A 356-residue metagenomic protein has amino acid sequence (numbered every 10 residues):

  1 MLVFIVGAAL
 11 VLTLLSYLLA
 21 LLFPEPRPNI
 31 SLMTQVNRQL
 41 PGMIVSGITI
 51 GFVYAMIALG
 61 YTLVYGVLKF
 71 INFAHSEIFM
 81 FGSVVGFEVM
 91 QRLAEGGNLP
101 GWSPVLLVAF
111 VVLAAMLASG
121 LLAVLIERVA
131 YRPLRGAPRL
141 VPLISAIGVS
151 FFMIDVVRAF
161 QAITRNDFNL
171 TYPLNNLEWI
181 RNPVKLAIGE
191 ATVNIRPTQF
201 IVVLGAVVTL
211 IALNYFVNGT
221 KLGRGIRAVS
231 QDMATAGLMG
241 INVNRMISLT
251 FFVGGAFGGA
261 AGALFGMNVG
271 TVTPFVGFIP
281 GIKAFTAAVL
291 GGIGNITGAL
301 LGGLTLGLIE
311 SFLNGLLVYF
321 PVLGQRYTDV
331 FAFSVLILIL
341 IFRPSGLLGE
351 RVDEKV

Functional and structural regions predicted by a protein language model:
M1-I57, V85, G97-F110, P138-V141 (+2 more regions): Membrane-interfacial amphipathic/re-entrant helices at transmembrane-helix boundaries
M1-P24, Q39, Q231-L238, N242-R245 (+1 more regions): Cytosolic-side transmembrane-helix boundaries in multi-pass membrane proteins
F23-V53, L213-K221, I247-A288, S311-Y327: Inter-helical junctions in multi-pass inner-membrane proteins, predominant in energy-converting antiporter-like
Q39-V89, L125-V141, A288-I296: Single transmembrane alpha-helix segments in multi-pass membrane proteins
V45, L68-L125, V129, G189-T192 (+1 more regions): Membrane-embedded helix boundary and interhelical linker motif in transport proteins
I50, N194-V272, I296-G302: Helix-loop-helix "hairpin" substructures at the membrane interface of multi-pass membrane proteins
G97-V149, L301-L306, E310, R343-P344: Alpha-helical transmembrane segments within multi-pass membrane transporters and channels
L134, P142-G219, M246, F312-D329 (+1 more regions): Transmembrane helix-bundle core of multi-pass membrane transporters and related energy-transducing complexes
